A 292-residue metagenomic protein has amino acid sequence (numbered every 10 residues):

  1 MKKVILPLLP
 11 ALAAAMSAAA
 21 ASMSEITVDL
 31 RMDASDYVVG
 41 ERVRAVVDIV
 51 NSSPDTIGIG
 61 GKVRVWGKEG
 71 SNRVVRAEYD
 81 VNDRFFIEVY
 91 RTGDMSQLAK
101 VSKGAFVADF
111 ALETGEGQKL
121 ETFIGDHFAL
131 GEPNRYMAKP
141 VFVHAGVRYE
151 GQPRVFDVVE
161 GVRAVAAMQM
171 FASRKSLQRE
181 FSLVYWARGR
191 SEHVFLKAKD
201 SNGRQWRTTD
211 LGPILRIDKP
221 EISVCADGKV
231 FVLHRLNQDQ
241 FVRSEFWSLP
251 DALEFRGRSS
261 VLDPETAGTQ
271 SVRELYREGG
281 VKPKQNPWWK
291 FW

Functional and structural regions predicted by a protein language model:
M1-V4: Positively charged n-region of N-terminal signal peptides that target proteins for export
P7-S17: Bacterial N-terminal signal peptides
S24-L30, V38, R42, V50-F123 (+5 more regions): Contiguous segments within soluble domain cores/interaction surfaces
H127-V162: Terminal connector regions
P153-E180, S259: Low-complexity, Pro/Ser/Thr- and charge-rich linker/hinge segments at domain boundaries
M168-M170, I214-S223, R258-R273: Repeated scaffold domains used in trafficking and secretory/extracellular systems, primarily beta-propellers
S173-G189, H193-L196, E221-N237, G268-K284: Short beta-strand elements that form the blades of beta-propeller/WD-repeat-like and other beta-sheet-rich scaffold
F195-G212, V242-S260: Surface-exposed loop/turn elements that mediate protein-protein interactions on large endomembrane-trafficking
